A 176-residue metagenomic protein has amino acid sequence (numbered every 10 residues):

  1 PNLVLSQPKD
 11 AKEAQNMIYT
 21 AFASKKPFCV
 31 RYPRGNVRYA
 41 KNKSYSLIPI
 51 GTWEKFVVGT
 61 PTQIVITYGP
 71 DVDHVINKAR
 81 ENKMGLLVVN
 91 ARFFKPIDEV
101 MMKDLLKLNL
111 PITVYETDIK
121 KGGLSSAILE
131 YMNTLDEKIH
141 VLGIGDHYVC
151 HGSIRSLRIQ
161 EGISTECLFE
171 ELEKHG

Functional and structural regions predicted by a protein language model:
P1-A23, E171: Conserved thiamine diphosphate
A23-G176: Thiamine diphosphate
